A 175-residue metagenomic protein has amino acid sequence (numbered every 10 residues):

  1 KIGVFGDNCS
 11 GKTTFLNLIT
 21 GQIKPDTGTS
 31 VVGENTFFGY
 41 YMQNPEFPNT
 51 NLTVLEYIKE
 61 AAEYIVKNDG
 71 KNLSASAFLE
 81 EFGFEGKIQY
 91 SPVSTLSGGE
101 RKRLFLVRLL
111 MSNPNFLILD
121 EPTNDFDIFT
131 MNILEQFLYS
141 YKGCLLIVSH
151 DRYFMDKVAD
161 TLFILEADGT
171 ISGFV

Functional and structural regions predicted by a protein language model:
K1-V175: ABC ATP-binding cassette signature C-motif
